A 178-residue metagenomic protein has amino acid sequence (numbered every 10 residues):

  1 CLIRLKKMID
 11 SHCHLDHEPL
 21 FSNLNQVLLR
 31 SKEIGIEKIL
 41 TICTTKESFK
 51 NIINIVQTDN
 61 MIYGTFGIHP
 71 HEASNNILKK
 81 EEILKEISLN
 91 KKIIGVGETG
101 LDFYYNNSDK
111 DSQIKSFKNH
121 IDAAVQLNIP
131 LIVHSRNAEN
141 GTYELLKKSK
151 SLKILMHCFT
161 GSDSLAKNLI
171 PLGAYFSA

Functional and structural regions predicted by a protein language model:
C1-A178: Mid-domain alpha/beta scaffold segments of enzyme catalytic cores
